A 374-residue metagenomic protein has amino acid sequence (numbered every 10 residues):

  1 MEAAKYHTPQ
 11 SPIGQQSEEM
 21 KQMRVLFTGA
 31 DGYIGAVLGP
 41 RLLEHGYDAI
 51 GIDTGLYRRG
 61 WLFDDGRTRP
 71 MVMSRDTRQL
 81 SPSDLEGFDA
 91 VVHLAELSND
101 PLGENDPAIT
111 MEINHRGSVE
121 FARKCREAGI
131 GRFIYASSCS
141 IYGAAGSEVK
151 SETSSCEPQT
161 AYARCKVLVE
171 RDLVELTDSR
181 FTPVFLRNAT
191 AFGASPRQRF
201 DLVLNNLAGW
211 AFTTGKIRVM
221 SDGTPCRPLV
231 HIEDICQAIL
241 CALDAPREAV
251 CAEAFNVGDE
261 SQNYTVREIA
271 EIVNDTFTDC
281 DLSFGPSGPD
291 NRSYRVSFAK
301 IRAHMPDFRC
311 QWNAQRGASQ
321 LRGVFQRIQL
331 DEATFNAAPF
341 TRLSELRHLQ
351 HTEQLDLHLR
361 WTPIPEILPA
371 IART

Functional and structural regions predicted by a protein language model:
E2-A90, T374: N-terminal Rossmann/SDR dinucleotide-binding element
T28, I52, V91-L94, F133-C139 (+1 more regions): SDR active-site strand-loop-helix element
D31, L97-P101, C139-G146, C156 (+1 more regions): Active-site segment of SDR-like NAD(P)-dependent oxidoreductases
T77-I113, K124: NAD(P)H-binding glycine-rich loop region in Rossmannoid oxidoreductase-like domains and their noncatalytic homologs
I109-E120, C156, T160, R164-C165 (+1 more regions): Glycine-rich NAD(P)-binding loop of the Rossmann-fold in SDR/ketoreductase-type enzymes
V119-A161: Conserved Rossmann-fold NAD(P)-dependent oxidoreductase catalytic core, especially the SDR/UDP-sugar
R171-R227, I232-L243, E271-T276: NAD(P)-dependent short-chain dehydrogenase/reductase
G215, M220-T374: C-terminal substrate-binding subdomain of Rossmann-fold SDR/epimerase-dehydratase oxidoreductases
